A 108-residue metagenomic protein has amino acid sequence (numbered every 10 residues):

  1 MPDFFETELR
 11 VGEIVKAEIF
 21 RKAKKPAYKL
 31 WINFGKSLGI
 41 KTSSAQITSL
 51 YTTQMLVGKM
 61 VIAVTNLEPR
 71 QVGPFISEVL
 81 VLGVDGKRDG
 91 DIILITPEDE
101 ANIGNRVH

Functional and structural regions predicted by a protein language model:
M1-H108: Phosphate-backbone binding interfaces of nucleic-acid-interacting proteins
